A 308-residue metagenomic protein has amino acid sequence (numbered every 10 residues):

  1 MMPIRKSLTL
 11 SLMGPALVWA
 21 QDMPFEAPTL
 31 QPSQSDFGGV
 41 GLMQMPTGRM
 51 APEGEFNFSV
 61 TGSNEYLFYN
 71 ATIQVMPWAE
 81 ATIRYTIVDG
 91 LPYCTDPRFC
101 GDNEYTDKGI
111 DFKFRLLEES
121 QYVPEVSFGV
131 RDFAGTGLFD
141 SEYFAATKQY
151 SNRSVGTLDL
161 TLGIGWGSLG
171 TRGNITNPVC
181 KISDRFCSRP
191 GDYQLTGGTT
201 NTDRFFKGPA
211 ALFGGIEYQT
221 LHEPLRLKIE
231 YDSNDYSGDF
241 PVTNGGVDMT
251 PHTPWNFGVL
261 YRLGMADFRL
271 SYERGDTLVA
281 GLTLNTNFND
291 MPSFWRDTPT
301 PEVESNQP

Functional and structural regions predicted by a protein language model:
M1-L30, S35, P292-P308: Cleavable N-terminal export/targeting peptides
Q21-L138, Y150-S154, S168, T200 (+4 more regions): Transmembrane beta-barrel domains of Gram-negative outer membranes and organellar outer membranes
D22-M23, R262-R269, E273-P308: Flexible, glycine-rich linker and terminal segments associated with outer-membrane beta-barrel/transport systems
N70, D111-K113, A145-T147, F213-E217 (+2 more regions): Outer-membrane beta-barrel architecture
A71, I216-Y218, L227-I229, V259 (+1 more regions): Conserved catalytic-core segments centered on acid/base and nucleophilic motifs
E80, E125, D159, R226 (+2 more regions): Membrane-spanning beta-strand positions in outer-membrane beta-barrel proteins
I87, D140, Y231-S233, T253-W255 (+1 more regions): Transmembrane beta-barrel architecture of outer-membrane proteins
V155-N256: Outer-membrane beta-barrel transmembrane domain signature
